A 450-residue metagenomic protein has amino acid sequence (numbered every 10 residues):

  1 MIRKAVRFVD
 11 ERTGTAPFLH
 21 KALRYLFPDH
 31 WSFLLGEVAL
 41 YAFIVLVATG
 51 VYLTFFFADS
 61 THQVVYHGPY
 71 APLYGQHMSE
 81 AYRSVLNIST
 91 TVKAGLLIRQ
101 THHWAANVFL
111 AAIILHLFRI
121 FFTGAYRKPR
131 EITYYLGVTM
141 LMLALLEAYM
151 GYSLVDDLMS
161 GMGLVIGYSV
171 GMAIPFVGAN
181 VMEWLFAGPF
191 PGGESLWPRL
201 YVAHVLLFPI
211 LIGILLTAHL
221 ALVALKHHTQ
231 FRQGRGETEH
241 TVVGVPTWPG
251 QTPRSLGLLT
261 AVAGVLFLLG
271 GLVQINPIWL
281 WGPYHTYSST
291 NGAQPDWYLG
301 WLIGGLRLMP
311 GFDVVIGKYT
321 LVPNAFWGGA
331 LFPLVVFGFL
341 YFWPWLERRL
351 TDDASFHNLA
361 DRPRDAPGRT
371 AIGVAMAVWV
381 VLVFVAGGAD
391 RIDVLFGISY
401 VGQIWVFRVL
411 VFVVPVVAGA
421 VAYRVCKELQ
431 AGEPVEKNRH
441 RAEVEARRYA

Functional and structural regions predicted by a protein language model:
M1-L308, W327-A450: Membrane-embedded alpha-helical bundles that constitute the cytochrome b-like, heme-associated redox core of multi-pass
L308-A325: Membrane-interface amphipathic/re-entrant loop segments adjacent to transmembrane helices in multi-pass membrane
